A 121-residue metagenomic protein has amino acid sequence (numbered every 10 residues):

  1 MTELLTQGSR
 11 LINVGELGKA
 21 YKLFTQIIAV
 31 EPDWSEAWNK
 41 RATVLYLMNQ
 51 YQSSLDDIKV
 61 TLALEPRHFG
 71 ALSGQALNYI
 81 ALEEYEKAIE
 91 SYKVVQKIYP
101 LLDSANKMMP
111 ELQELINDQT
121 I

Functional and structural regions predicted by a protein language model:
M1, S35-E36, F69-G70, D103-S104: Helix-start (N-cap) detector for alpha-helical repeat units in TPR-like alpha-solenoids, especially tetratricopeptide
T2-V30: Alpha-helical segment of the N-proximal tetratricopeptide repeat
N13-L23, M48-V60, L82-V94, I116-I121: Structural signature of tandem alpha-helical TPR/SEL1-like repeats, specifically the intra-repeat loop/turn
